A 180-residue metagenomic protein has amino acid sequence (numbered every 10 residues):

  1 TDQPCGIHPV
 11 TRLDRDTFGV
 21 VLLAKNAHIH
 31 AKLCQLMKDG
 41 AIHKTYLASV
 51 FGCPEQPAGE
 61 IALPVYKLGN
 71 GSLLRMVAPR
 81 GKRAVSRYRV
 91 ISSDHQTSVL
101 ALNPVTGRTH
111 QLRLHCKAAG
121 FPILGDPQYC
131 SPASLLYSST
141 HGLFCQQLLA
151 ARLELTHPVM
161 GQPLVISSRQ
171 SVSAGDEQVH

Functional and structural regions predicted by a protein language model:
T1-H180: RNA pseudouridine synthases
